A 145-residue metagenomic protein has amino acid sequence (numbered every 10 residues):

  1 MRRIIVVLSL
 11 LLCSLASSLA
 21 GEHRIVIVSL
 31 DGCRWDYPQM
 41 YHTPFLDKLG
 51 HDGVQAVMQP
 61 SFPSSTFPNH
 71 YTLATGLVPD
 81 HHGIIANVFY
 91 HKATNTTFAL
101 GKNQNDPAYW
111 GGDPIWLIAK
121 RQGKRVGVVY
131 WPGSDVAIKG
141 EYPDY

Functional and structural regions predicted by a protein language model:
R2-L8: Sec-dependent signal peptide recognition, specifically the positively charged N-region followed immediately by
S9-S18: Hydrophobic h-region of N-terminal signal peptides that target proteins for export in Gram-negative bacteria
G21-I25, D52-V54, Q122-G127: Loop/turn elements at helix/coil->beta-strand transitions in domains of secreted/extracellular proteins
E22-R34, K48-L49, L73, A119: Beta-strand elements within well-structured catalytic alpha/beta cores of enzymes that handle phosphate/sulfate esters
V28-C33, Q59-F62, V129-S134: Active-site-proximal beta-strand/loop segments in catalytic clefts of secreted hydrolases
G32-Y37, Q59-P60, G101-D106, W116: Second-shell loop/turn segments in exported
P38-H82, G127: Short, structured active-site-proximal loop/turn typified by the sulfatase FGly-forming signature C/S-X-P-X-R
V78, G83-Y145: His/Asp/Glu-rich, glycine-adjacent segments that coordinate divalent cations and/or stabilize oxyanion chemistry on
